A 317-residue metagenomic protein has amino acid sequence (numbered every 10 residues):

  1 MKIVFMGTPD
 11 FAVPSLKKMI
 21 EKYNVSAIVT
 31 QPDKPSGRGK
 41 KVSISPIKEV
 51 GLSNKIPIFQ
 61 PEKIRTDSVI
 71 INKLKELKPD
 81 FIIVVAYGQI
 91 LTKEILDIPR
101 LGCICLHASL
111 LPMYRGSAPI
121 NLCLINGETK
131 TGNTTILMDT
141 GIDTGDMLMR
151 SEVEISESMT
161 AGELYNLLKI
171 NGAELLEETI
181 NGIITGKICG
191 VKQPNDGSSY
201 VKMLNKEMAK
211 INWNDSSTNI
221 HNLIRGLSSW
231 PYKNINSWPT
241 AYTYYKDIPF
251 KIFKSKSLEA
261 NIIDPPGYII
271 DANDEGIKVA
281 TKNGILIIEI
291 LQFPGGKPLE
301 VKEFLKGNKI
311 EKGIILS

Functional and structural regions predicted by a protein language model:
M1, P35-K78: N-terminal glycine-/serine-/threonine-rich beta1-alpha1-beta2 phosphate-ribose binding loop of Rossmann-like
M1-G39: N-terminal Rossmann-like dinucleotide-binding module
G7, I28, G51, I82 (+7 more regions): A residue-level signal for conserved active-site and pocket-lining positions in enzyme catalytic cores
T8-F11, K63-T66, Y87-Q89, L258: Short beta->alpha connector loops
V13, K17, I71-K75, K93 (+1 more regions): Amphipathic, non-transmembrane alpha-helical secondary structure
I20-E21, Q31, F81-A209: Donor/substrate-binding cores of folate-linked one-carbon enzymes
N24, K55, K78, P99-R100: Residue-level detector of structured alpha->beta connecting loops
N195-S317: Internal anion-binding site segments
